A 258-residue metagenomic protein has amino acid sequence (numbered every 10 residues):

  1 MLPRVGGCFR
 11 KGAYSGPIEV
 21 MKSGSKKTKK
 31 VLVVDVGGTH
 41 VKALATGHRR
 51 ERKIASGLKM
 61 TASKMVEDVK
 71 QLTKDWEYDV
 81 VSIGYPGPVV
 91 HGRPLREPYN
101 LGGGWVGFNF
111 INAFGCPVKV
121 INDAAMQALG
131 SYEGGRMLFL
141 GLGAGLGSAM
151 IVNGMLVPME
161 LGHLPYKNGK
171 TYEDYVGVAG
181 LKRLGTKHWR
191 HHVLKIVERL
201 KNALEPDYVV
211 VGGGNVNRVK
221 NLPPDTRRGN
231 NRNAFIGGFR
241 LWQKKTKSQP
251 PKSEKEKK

Functional and structural regions predicted by a protein language model:
K22-E67, M155-R183: Short glycine-rich, Thr/Ser-proximal phosphate-binding strand/loop in the N-terminal lobe of ATP-dependent enzymes
V31-D35, V80-S82, M137-G141, V210: Short glycine-aspartate micro-motif
G37, I83-G87, A144, P206-N215 (+1 more regions): Glycine-rich beta-strand-to-loop/alpha-helix junction loops that act as flexible
V41-A45, G87, L129, L146-I151: Short beta-strand scaffold segments in enzyme catalytic cores
G57-K70, K74-S82, G87-R136, Y175-V176 (+1 more regions): Glycine-rich phosphate-binding loop and adjoining helix at the ATP-binding site of ATP-dependent phosphoryl-transfer
Y78, V193-V210: Proline-aspartate-enriched helix->loop->beta-strand connector
F108, N112-Q127, R136, M155-K195: Glycine-rich phosphate-binding loop plus the immediately following alpha-helix
